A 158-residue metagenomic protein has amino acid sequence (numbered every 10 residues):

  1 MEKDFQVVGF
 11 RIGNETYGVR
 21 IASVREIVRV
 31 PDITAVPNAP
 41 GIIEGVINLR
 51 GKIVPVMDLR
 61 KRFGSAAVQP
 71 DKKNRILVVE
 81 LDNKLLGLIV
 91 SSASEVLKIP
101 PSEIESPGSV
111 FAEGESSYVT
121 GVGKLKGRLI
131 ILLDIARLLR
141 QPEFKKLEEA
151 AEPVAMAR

Functional and structural regions predicted by a protein language model:
M1-R158: An acidic, low-aromatic, low-complexity terminal/linker signal
